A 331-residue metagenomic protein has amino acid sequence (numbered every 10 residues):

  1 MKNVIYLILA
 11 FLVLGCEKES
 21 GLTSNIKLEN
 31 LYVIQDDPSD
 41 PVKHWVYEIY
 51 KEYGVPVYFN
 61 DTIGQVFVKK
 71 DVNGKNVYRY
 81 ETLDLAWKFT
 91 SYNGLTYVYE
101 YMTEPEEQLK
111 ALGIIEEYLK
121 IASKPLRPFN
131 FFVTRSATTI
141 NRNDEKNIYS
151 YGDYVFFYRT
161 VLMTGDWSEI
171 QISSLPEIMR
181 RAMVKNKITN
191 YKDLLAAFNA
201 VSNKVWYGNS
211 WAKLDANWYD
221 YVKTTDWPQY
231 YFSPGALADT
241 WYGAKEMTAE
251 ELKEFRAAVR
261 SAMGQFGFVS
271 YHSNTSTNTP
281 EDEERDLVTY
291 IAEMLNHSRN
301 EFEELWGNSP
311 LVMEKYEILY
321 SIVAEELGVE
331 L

Functional and structural regions predicted by a protein language model:
M1-L7: Sec-dependent signal peptide recognition, specifically the positively charged N-region followed immediately by
Y6, G21, K120: Residue-level marker of positions within ordered structural domains that often coincide with functionally constrained
Y6, M163, E169, G243 (+1 more regions): Intrinsically disordered, low-complexity repeat segments enriched in small/polar residues
L12-G15: C-terminal motif of bacterial Sec signal peptides marking the signal peptidase cleavage site
E17-L112, T277-N278, L305-L331: Acidic/polar, low-complexity intrinsically disordered N-terminal segments immediately downstream of a Sec signal
Y99-T225: Acidic/His-rich structured neighborhood in mature extracellular/periplasmic domains
L194-N278: Post-HExxH zinc-binding segment in Zn-dependent metallohydrolases
T240-L331: A cross-kingdom marker for long, charged
